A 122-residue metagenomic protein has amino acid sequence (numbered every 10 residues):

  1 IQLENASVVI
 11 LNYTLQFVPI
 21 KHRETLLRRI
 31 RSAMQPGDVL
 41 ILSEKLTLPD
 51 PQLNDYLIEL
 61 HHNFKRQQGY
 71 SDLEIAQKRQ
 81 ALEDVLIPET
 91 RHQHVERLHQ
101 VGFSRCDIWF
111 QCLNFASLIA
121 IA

Functional and structural regions predicted by a protein language model:
I1-V9: A short acidic, Gly/Pro-enriched loop at the edge of an enzyme's catalytic core that lines a small-molecule cofactor
V9-I10, L98: Hydrophobic beta-strand segment of the Class I
N12-Q16, E44: Short catalytic micro-motifs in class I SAM-dependent methyltransferases
E24-P36: A short glycine-rich, Lys/Arg-flanked "PGG" loop and its adjoining helix->strand segment in the class I
M34-L46: Conserved beta-strand signature within the Rossmann-like core of class I S-adenosyl-L-methionine
L46-V101: C-terminal alpha-helical "lid/dimerization" subdomain adjacent to the S-adenosyl-L-methionine
V95-A122: Core SAM-dependent methyltransferase catalytic element
